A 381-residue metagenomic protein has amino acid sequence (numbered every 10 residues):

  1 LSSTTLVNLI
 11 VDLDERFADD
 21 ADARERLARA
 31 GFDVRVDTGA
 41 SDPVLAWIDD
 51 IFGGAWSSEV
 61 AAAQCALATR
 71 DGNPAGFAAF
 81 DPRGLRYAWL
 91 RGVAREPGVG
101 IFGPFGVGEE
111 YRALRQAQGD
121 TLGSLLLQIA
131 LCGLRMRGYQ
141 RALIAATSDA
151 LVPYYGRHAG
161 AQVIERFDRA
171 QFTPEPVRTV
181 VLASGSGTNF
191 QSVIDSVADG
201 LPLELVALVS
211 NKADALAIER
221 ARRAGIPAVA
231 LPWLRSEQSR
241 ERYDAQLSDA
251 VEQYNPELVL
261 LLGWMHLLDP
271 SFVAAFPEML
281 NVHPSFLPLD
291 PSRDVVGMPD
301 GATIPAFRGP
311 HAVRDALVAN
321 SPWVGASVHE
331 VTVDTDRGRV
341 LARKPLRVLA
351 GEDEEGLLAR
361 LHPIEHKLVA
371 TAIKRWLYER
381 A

Functional and structural regions predicted by a protein language model:
L1, L134-T147: Conserved GNAT acetyl-CoA-binding A-motif
L1, V107, A113-C132: Conserved acetyl-CoA-binding loop-helix of GNAT-fold acetyltransferases
L1-A30, D168-F172: Acyl-donor-binding surface of acyltransferase catalytic domains
L1-S2, Y155-R166: Conserved acetyl-CoA-binding loop of GNAT-fold acetyltransferases
G31-V44: A short beta-loop-alpha structural element at the N-terminal edge of CoA-dependent acyl/N-acetyltransferase catalytic
D49-E110: A conserved beta-strand-loop-helix scaffold within acyl/acetyltransferase catalytic domains
L143-G156, Q171-F172: Conserved beta-strand-loop-alpha-helix junction that forms the acyl-donor binding cleft
P174-A381: One-carbon transfer enzymes
